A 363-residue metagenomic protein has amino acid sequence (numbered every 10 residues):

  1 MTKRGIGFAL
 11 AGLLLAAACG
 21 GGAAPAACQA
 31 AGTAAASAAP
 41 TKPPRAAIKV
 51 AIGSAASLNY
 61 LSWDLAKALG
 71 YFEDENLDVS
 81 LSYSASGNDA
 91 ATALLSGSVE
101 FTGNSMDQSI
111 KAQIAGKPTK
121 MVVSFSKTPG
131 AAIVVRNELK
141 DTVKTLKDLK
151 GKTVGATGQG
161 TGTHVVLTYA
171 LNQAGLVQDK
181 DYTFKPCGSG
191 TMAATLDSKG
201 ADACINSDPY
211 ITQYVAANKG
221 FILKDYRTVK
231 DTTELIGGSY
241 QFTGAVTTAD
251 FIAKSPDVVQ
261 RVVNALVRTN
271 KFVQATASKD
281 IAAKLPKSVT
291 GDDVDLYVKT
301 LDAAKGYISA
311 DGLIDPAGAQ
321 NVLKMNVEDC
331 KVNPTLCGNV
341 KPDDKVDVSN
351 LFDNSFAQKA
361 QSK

Functional and structural regions predicted by a protein language model:
M1-A47, Q358-K363: Short, low-complexity disordered leader/linker segments with a strong preference for bacterial N-terminal type II
A26-D179, T183-C187, D202-D208, K219 (+1 more regions): Short, glycine-/small- and polar/acidic-enriched structural segments that line small-molecule recognition paths
S57, S84-N88, G103, T161-G162 (+6 more regions): Soluble non-cytosolic domains of exported or imported proteins
Y60-D64, L69, A91, M106-S109 (+12 more regions): Extracytoplasmic/secreted envelope proteins and their assembly/folding machinery, especially bacterial periplasmic
D74, T145, R227-G238, K305-D315: Short, solvent-exposed loop/beta-turn-alpha elements that line the ligand-binding surface or hinge of extracytoplasmic
T191-A194, S198-K287: Pocket-lining segment of extracytoplasmic ligand-binding domains
I252-T335: Secondary-structure end/capping motifs
L323-K363: Conserved C-terminal helix/tail region of periplasmic/extracytoplasmic solute-binding proteins
